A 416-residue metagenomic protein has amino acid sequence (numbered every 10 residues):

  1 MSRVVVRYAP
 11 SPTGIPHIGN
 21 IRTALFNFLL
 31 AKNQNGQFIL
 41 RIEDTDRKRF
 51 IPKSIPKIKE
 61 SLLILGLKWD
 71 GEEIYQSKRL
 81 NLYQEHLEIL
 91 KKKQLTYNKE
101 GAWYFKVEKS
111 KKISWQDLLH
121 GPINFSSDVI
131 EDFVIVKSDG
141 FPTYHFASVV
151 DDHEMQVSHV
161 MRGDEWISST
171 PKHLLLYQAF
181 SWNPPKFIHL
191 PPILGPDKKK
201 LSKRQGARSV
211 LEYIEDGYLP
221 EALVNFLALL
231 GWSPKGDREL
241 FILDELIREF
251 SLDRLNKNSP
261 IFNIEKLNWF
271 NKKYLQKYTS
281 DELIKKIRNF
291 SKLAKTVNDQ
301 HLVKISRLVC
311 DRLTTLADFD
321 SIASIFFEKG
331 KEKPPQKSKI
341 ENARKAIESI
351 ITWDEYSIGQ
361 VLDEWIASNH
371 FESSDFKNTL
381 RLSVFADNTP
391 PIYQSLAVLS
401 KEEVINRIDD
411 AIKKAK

Functional and structural regions predicted by a protein language model:
M1, L29-N33, I58-E60, T143-V149 (+4 more regions): Short hydrophobic/aromatic-rich motifs at helix boundaries and adjacent loops
M1-F105, S127-D128, F141, P171-F180: N-terminal Rossmann-like or analogous alpha/beta NTP/dinucleotide-binding catalytic cores that position adenine
R7-P12, L40-D44, M155-H159, D363 (+1 more regions): Glycine- and acidic
P16, V150-D151, L399: Single, functionally critical "micro-switch" positions that shape active/binding sites and transmembrane helices
N20, F50-P52, P56, G66 (+3 more regions): Conserved nucleotide- and phosphate/pyrophosphate-binding catalytic cores in adenylate/nucleotidyl-handling enzymes
L63, L90-K99, P122, S127 (+1 more regions): A short, terminal or domain-edge coil/loop segment
Q76, K92-K203, S209-Y213, P234 (+1 more regions): Active-site cores that bind ATP or allylic diphosphates and position pyrophosphate for catalysis
